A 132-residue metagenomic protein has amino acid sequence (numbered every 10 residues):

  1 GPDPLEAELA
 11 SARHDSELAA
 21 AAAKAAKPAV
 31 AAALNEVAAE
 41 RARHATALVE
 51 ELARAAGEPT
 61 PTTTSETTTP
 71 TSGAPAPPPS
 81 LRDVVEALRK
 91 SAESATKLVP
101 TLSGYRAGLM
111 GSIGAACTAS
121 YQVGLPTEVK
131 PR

Functional and structural regions predicted by a protein language model:
G1-R132: All-alpha RGS (Regulator of G-protein Signaling) helical domain and cognate RGS-like helical scaffolds
